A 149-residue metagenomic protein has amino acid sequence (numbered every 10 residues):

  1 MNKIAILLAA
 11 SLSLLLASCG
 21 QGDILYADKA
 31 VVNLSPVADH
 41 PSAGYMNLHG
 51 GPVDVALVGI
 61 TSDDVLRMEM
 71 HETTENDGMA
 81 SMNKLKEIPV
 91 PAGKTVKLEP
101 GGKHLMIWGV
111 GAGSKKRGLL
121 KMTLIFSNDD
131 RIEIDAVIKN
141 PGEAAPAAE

Functional and structural regions predicted by a protein language model:
M1-L8: Bacterial N-terminal signal peptides that target proteins for export
L15-S18: C-terminal motif of bacterial Sec signal peptides marking the signal peptidase cleavage site
Q21: Short, conserved catalytic or interaction motifs in soluble domains
I24-E149: Compact, glycine-rich, soluble single-domain proteins
